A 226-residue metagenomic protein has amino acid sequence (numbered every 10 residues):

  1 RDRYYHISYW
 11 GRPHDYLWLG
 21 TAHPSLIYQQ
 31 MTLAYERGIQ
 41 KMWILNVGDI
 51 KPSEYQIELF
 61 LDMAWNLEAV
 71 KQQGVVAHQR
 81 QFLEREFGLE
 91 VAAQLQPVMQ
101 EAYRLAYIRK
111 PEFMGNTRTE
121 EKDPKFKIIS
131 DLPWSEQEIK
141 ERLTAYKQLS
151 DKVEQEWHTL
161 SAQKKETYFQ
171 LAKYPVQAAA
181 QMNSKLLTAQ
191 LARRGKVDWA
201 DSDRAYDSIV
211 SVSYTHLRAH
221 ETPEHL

Functional and structural regions predicted by a protein language model:
R1-L67, K185, D207-Y214: Catalytic-core regions of glycoside hydrolase
S8-G20, L132-W134, E166-L171, L191-G195: Glycine- and acidic
Y16-P24, E68-Q73, E84-A93, I129-I139 (+3 more regions): Hydrophobic alpha-helical scaffolding
A22-Q30, A34-R37, M42-L45, P52-Y55 (+6 more regions): Generic recognition of stable, solvent-exposed alpha-helical segments in well-folded globular domains
E68-K127: Charged, amphipathic alpha-helical linkers/stalks
R104-Q163: Long, charged, mostly alpha-helical binding arms that flank functional sites
Y174-P175, Q181-V210: Ordered core of a single globular domain
T215-H225: Conserved small/polar residues in nucleotide/adenosyl-binding loops
